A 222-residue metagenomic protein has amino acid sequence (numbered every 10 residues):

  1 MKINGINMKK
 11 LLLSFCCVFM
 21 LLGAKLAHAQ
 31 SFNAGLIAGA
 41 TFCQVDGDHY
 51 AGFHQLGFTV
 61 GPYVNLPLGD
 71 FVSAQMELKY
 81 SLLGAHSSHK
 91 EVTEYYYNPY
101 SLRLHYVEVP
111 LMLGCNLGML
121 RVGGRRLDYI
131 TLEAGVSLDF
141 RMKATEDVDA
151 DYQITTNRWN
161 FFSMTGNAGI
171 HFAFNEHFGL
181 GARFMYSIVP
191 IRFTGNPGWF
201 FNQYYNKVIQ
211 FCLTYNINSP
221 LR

Functional and structural regions predicted by a protein language model:
M20-A27: C-terminal segment of classical bacterial N-terminal signal peptides
H28-F32, L68-V72, G118-Y129, S219-R222: Short loop/turn motifs that connect adjacent beta-strands in outer-membrane beta-barrel proteins
H28-Y63, N116, R141, C212-R222: Short glycine/proline- and aromatic-enriched beta-strand/turn motifs that initiate or cap beta-hairpins
Q30-F32, G52-F58, R103-V109, D128 (+2 more regions): Residues that define the transmembrane beta-barrel architecture of outer-membrane proteins
F32-A38, A74-M76, V109, I130-V136 (+2 more regions): Transmembrane beta-strands of outer-membrane beta-barrel proteins
I37-V45, K79-A85, M112-G118, T131-E146 (+1 more regions): Short glycine-rich beta-strand segments
V45-G52, L82-H105, F140-F161, I191-Y204: Flexible, solvent-exposed loop segments that connect beta-strands
E77-H89, F161, G166-R222: Predominantly the C-terminal beta-signal and adjacent terminal strand-loop region of outer-membrane beta-barrel
